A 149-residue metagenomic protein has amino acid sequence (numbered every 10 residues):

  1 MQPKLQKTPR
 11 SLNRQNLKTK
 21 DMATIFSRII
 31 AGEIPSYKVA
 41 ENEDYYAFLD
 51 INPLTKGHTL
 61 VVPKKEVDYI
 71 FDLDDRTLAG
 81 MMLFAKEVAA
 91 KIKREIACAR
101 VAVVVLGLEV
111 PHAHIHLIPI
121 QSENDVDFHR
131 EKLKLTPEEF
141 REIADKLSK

Functional and structural regions predicted by a protein language model:
M1-D21: N-terminal amphipathic/basic-hydrophobic helices that include classical n-h-c signal peptides and signal-anchor
L17-K149: HIT superfamily nucleotide-processing domains
